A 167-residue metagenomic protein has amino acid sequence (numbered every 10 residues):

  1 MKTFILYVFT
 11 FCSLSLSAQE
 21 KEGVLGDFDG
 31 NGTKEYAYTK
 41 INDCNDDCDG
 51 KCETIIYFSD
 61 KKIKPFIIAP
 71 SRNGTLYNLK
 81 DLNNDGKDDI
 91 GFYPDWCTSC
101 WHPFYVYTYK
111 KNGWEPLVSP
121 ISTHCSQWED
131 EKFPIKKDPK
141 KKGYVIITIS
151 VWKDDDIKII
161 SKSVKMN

Functional and structural regions predicted by a protein language model:
T3-L14: Sec-dependent N-terminal signal peptides
I5, A18-F28, H102-N167: Acidic, small-residue rich beta-repeat scaffolds with periodic aromatic anchors
A18-R72, I159-N167: Terminal domain-start segments
G30-K40, N84-P94, K142-I146: Acidic/hydrophobic-patterned starts of short beta strands in beta-sheet-rich repeat architectures
E35-D43, L76-Y77, S122-S126, D130-I135: Broad, structure-driven detector of short, well-ordered beta-strand segments within folded domains
N42-D46, W96-S99, W152-D154: Short glycine/acidic-enriched loop and turn motifs that connect beta-strands
I56, G74-L82, K132-K140: Short, exposed beta-strand/loop patches in secreted or surface proteins that constitute
K62-W96: Mid-chain, structured segments of secreted extracytoplasmic proteins
